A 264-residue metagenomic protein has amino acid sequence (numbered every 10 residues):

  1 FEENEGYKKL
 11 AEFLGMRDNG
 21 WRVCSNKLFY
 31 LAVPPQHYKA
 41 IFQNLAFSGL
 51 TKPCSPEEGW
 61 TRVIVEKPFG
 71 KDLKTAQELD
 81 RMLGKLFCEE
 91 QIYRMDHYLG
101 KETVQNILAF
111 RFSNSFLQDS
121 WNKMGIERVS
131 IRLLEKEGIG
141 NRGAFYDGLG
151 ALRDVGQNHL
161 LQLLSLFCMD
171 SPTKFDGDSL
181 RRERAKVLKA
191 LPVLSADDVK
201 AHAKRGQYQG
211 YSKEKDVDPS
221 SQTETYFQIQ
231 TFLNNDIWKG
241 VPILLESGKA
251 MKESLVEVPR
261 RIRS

Functional and structural regions predicted by a protein language model:
F1-V65, F69-S264: Secretory/organelle targeting and membrane-embedding segments
